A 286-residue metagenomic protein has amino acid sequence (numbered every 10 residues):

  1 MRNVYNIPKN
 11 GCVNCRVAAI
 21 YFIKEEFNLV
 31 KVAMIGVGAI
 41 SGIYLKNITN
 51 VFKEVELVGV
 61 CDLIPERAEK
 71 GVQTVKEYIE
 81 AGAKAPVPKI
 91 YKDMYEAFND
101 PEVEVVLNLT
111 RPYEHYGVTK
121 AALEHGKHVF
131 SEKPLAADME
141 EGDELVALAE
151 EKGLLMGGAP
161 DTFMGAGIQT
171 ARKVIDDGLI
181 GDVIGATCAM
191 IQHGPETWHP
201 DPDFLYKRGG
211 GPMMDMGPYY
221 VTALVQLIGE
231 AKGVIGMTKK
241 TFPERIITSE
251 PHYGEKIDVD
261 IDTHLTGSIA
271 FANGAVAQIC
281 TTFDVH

Functional and structural regions predicted by a protein language model:
I7, G11-C15, A19-I20: N-terminal amphipathic/hydrophobic targeting modules at extreme N-termini, encompassing cleavable Sec/SRP-type signal
C12, I23-E26, F98, E104-V105 (+2 more regions): Beta-strand-loop-alpha-helix segment that lines the small-molecule cofactor/substrate pocket of alpha/beta enzymes
F22-A81: N-terminal Rossmann-like dinucleotide-binding module
V55-L57, V103, V183, A231: Core-facing hydrophobic residues within beta-strands of well-ordered domains
V87-D93: Conserved SAM-binding strand-loop segment of SAM-dependent methyltransferases
Y91, F130, L155-G157, T187 (+2 more regions): Structural detector of well-ordered beta-strand residues that form the stable sheet scaffold of enzyme domains
T162-D258: Predominantly a Rossmann-like dinucleotide-binding segment in NAD(P)-dependent oxidoreductases
I257-D262, A272-H286: NAD(P)-dinucleotide binding in Rossmann-like oxidoreductases
